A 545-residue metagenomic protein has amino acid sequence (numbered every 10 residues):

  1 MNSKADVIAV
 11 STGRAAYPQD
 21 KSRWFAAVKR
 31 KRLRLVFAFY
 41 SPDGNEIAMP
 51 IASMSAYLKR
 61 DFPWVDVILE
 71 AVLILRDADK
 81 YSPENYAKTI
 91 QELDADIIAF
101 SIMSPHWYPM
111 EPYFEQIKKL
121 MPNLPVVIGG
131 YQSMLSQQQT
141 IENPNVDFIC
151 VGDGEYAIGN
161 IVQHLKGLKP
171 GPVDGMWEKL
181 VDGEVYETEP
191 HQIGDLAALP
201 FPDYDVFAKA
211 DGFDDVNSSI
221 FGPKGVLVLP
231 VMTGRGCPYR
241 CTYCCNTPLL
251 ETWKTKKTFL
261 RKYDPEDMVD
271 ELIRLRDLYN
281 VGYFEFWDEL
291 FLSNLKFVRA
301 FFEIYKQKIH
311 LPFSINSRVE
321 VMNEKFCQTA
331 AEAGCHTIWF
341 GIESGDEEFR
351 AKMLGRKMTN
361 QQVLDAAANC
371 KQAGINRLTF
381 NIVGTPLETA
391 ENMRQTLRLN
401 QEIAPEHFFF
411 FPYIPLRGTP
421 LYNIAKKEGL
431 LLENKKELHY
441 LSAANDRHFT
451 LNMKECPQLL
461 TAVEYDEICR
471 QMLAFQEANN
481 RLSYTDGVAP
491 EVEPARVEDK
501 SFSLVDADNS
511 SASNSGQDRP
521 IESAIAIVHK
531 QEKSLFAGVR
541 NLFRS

Functional and structural regions predicted by a protein language model:
N2-N45, W177-V181, V185, Q192 (+2 more regions): C-terminal accessory regions of radical SAM enzymes
R34, D96-I97, Y283: Structural motif
V36-S41, E70, S101, G129 (+2 more regions): Short hydrophobic segments within beta-strands
S41-M49, I102-W107: A short, glycine/small-residue-rich beta-strand->loop->alpha-helix junction that serves as a flexible
Y57-D61, V65-I193, P412-G418: Glycine-rich beta-alpha loop elements in corrinoid/cobalamin-binding modules across cobalamin-dependent enzymes
D77, L290, R318, G345-G355 (+3 more regions): Conserved strand-turn element in the central/C-terminal portion of the radical SAM core barrel that lines
Q139-E142, F326, L387-Q401: Catalytic cores of alpha/beta
A197, Y204-F380, R398: Radical SAM [4Fe-4S] cluster-binding motif and immediate context
